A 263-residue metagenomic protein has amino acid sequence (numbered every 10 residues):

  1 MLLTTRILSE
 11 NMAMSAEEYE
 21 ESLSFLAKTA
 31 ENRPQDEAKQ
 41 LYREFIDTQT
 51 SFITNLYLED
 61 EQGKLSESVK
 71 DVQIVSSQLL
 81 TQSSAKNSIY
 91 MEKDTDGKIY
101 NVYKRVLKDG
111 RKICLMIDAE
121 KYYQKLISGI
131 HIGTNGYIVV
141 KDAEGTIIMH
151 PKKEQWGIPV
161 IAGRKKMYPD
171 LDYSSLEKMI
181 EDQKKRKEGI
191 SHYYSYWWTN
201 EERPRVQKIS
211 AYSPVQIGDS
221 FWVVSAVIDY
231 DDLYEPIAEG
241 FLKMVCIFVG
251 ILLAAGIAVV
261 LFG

Functional and structural regions predicted by a protein language model:
M1-E37, F45-T54: Juxtamembrane extracytoplasmic/periplasmic/luminal helical "stalk" adjacent to the first N-terminal
Q35-F52, I113-M167, E239: Solvent-exposed, extracytoplasmic
Q40-R43, S66-T95, Q155-T199: Extracytoplasmic/periplasmic sensor domains and loops in membrane signaling proteins
T50, L56, E61-G129, T134-Y137 (+1 more regions): Extracytoplasmic/periplasmic ligand-binding sensor regions of membrane-associated signaling proteins
L107-R111, M167-M244: Extracellular/periplasmic juxtamembrane segments that couple receptor/chemosensory ectodomains to their
K243, I247, I251-G263: Cytosolic-side ends of inner-membrane transmembrane helices, especially those that anchor bacterial signal-transduction
